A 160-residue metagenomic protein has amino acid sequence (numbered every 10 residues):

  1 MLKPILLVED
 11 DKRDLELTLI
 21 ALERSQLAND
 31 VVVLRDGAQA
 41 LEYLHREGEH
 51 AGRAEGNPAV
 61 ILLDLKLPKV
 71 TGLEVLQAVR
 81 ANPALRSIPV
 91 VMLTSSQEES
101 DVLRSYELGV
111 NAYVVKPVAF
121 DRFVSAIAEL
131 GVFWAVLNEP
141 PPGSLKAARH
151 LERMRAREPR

Functional and structural regions predicted by a protein language model:
K3-R13, T18-E23, V31-V32, I61: Conserved acidic segment of CheY-like receiver
E16-I20, L73-E74, Q97-V114, V118 (+2 more regions): Alpha4 helix (beta4-alpha4-beta5 surface) of REC/receiver domains from two-component response regulators
A28-R35, L41-L44: Short hydrophobic/Thr-rich beta-strand motif most characteristic of the beta2 strand and flanking loop of CheY-like
V33, L67-V70, E99: Residue-level signal for the "D+5" position in two-component response regulator receiver
D36-Q39, G56-A59, T71-Q77: Acidic catalytic/metal-coordinating carboxylates
Q39, V118-G131, E139-G143: C-terminal output helix
G48-E49, L73-R86: Short amphipathic alpha-helix used as the core "switch/output" element in two-component signaling
D64, T94: Active-site residues of response regulator receiver
